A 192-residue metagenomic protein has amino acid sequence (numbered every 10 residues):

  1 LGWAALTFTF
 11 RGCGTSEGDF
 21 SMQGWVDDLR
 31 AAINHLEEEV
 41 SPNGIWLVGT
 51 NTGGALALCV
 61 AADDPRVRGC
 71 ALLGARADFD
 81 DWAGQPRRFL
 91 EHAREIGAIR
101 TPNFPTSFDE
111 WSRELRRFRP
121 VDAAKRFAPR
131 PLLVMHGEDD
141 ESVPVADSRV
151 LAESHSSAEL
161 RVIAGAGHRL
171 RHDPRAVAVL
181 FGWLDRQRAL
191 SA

Functional and structural regions predicted by a protein language model:
L1-T15: Conserved alpha/beta-hydrolase
T9, N51, E138: Nucleotide-sugar donor-binding loop of glycosyltransferases
R11-V40: Catalytic nucleophile-loop/oxyanion-hole region of alpha/beta-hydrolase and closely related hydrolase-like folds
V40-N51: Alpha/beta-hydrolase fold nucleophile elbow
G49-C59: Glycine-rich nucleophile elbow surrounding the catalytic serine of serine-hydrolase chemistry
A55, D64-V150, S154-V162, G167 (+1 more regions): The alpha/beta-hydrolase serine catalytic core
